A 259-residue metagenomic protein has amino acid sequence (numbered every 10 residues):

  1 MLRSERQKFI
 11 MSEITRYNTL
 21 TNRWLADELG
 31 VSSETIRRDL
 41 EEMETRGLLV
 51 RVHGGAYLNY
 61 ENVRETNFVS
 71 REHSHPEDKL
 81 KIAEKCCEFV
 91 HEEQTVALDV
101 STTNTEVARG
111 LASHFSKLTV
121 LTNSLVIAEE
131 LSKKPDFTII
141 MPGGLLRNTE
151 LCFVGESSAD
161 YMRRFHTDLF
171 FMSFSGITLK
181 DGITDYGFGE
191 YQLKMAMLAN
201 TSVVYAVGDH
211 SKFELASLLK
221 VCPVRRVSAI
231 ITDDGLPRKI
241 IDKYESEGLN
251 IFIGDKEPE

Functional and structural regions predicted by a protein language model:
L2-K8, S12, T19-R23, G30 (+3 more regions): Conserved phosphate- and dinucleotide-binding cores of soluble alpha/beta proteins, encompassing both enzyme active
L2-R23, D27-E28, E34-V100, R109-T119 (+1 more regions): HTH-adjacent hinge/linker in prokaryotic transcriptional regulators
N104: Conserved SAM/SAH-binding loop
T119-V120, L169: A residue-level structural signature of the nucleotidyltransferase/glycosyltransferase Rossmann-like core
